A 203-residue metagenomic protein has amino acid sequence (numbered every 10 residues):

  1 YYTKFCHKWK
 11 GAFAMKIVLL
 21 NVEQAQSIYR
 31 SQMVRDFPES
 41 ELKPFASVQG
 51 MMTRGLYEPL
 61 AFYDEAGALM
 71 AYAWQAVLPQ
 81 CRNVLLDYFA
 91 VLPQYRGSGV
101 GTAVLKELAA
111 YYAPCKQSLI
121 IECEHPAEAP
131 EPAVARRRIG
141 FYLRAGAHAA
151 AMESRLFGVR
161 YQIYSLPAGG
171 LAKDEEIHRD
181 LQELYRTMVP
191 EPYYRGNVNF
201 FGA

Functional and structural regions predicted by a protein language model:
Y2-S47, Y63, P167, E175-F200: Short amphipathic alpha-helix that is part of the acyltransferase structural core
I28-Q32, A103, E107, R137: Alpha-helical elements of Rossmann-like donor-binding domains used by nucleotide-donor carbohydrate transfer enzymes
R30-S31, P38-P93: A conserved beta-strand-loop-helix scaffold within acyl/acetyltransferase catalytic domains
S47, P126, L156-F157: Conserved beta-strand edge residues that scaffold enzyme active sites
V91, G97-Y112: Conserved acetyl-CoA-binding loop-helix of GNAT-fold acetyltransferases
Y112-V134: Conserved GNAT acetyl-CoA-binding A-motif
P130-P132, R137-Q162: Conserved catalytic-core motifs of GNAT/GCN5-like acyltransferases
